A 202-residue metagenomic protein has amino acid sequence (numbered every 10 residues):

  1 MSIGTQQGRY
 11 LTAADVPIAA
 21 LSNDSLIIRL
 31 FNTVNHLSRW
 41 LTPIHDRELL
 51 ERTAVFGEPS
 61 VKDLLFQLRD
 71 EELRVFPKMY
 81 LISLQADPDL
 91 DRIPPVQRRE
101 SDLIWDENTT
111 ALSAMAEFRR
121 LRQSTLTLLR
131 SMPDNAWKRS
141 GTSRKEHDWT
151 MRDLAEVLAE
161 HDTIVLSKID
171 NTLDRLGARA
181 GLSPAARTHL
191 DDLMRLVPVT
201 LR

Functional and structural regions predicted by a protein language model:
M1-D15, L50-Q97, L126, S140-R202: Short, contiguous alpha-helical
P17, L21, S25-I28, T53 (+3 more regions): Solvent-exposed interaction patches of small proteins and small membrane subunits
I18-L49, D70, R74-L81, E160: Alpha-helical bundle segments that constitute or directly flank the non-heme di-iron/ferroxidase center
S22, R29, F56, S60 (+4 more regions): Alpha-helix N-cap/loop-to-helix boundary motif
R29-T33, R99-R139, D153-L158: Acidic/histidine-rich alpha-helical segments that form the ligand environment of transition-metal centers
H36-W40, S124-L128, I164: Solvent-exposed, charged/polar functional surfaces in cytosolic regulatory/catalytic domains
T42-H45, S83, R130-P133, L173: A structural signal for long alpha-helical coiled-coils and helix-turn connectors that form the cytosolic signaling
R47, D87-L90, E100-D102, D134: Generic secondary-structure boundary/loop-capping signal
